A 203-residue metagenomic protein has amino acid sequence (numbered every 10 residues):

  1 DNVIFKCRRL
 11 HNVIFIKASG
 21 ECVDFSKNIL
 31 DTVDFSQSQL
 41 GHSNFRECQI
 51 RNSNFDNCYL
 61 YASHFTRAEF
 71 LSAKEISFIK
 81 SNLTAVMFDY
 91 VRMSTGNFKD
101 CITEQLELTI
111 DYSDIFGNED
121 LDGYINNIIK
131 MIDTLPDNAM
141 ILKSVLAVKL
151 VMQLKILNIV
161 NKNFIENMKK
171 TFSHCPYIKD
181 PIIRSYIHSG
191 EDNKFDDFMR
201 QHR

Functional and structural regions predicted by a protein language model:
D1-S144, K162-I165, K170, I178: Tandem repeat scaffolds
K143-V151, I182-I187: Amphipathic alpha-helical elements of HEAT/ARM-like alpha-solenoid repeat scaffolds that form extended
K149-K162: Eukaryote-biased, non-catalytic alpha-solenoid scaffold regions
M168-R203: C-terminal non-catalytic accessory extensions
